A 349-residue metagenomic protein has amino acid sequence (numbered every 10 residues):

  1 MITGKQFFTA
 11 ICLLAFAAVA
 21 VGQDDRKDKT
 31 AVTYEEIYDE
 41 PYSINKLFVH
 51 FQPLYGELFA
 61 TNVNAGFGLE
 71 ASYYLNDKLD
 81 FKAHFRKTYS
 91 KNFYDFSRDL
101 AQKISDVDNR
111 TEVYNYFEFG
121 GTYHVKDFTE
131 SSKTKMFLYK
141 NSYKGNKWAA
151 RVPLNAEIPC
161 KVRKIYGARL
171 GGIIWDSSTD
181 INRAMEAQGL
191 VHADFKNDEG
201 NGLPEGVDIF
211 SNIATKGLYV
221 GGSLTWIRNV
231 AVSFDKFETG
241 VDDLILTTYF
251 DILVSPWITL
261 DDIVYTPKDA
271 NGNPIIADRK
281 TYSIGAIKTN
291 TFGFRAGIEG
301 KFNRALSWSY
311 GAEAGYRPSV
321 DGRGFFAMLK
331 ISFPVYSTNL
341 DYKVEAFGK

Functional and structural regions predicted by a protein language model:
G22-F48, E130-K161, F234-D243, T338-K349: Outer-membrane beta-barrel biogenesis signature
Q23-Y89, W175-N182, P334-Y336, K349: Short glycine/proline- and aromatic-enriched beta-strand/turn motifs that initiate or cap beta-hairpins
A31-T33, I173-Y310, Y316-V320, F333: Outer-membrane beta-barrel transmembrane domain signature
N45-L47, T61-F67, T111-F119, K164 (+4 more regions): Residues that define the transmembrane beta-barrel architecture of outer-membrane proteins
F48-L54, K82-R86, K133-K140, Y166-I173 (+2 more regions): Transmembrane beta-strands of outer-membrane beta-barrel proteins
N62-F128, I252-W257: Glycine- and aromatic-enriched membrane insertion/assembly motifs of diderm outer-membrane and organelle channel
D77-A83, D127-S132, V230-V232, N303-G311 (+1 more regions): Repeated loop/turn-to-beta-strand initiation elements of outer-membrane beta-barrel proteins
Y116-E130, R323-K349: Outer-membrane beta-barrel "beta-signal"
